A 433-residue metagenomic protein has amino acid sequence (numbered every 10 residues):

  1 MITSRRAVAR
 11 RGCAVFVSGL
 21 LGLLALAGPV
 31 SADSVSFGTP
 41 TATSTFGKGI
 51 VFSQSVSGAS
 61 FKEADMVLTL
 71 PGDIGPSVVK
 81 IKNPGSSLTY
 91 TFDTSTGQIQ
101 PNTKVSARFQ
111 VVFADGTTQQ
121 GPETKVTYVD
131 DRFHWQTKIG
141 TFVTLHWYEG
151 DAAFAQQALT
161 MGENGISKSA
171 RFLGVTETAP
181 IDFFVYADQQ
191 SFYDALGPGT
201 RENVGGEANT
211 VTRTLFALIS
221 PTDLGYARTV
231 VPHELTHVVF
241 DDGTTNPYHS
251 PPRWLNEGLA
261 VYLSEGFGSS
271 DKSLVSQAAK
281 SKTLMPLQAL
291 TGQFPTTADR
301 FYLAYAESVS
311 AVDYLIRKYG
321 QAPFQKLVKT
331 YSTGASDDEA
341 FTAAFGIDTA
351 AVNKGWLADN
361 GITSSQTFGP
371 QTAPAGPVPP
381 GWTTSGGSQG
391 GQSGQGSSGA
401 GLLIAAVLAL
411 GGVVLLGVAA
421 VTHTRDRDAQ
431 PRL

Functional and structural regions predicted by a protein language model:
M1-A9: N-terminal secretory signal peptides that target proteins for export/translocation
V15-A25: Bacterial N-terminal signal peptides
G22, V30-H134, P431: Glycan-association/targeting regions that enable binding to alpha-glucans and other polysaccharides
G28-V30, S106, T383-G390, G417: Soluble, non-membrane globular domain cores that form compact, hydrophobic packing and curved binding surfaces
H134-P252, S269, F294, A298 (+2 more regions): Juxtacatalytic substrate-recognition/specificity segment
E202-T214, I219, G225-V230, D242-Q395: Acidic/His/Gly-enriched intrinsically disordered linker/tail segments that often contain short helix/coil "MoRF-like"
Q392-L410: Juxtamembrane/start-of-transmembrane alpha-helix segments at the extracytoplasmic/lumenal side of membrane anchors
A405-L433: C-terminal membrane-anchoring or membrane-association module
